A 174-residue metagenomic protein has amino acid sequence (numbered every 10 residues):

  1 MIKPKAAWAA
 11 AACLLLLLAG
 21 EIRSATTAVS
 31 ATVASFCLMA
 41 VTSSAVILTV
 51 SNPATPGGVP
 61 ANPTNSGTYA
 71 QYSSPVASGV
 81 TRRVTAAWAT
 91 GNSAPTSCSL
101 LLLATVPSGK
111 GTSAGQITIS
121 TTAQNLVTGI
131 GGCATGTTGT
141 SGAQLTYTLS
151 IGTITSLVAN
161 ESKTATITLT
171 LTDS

Functional and structural regions predicted by a protein language model:
M1-A10: Bacterial N-terminal signal peptides that target proteins for export
A10-L17: Bacterial N-terminal signal peptides
I22-T112, Q116-I119, Q124-S174: N-terminal small/polar-rich segments of proteins
